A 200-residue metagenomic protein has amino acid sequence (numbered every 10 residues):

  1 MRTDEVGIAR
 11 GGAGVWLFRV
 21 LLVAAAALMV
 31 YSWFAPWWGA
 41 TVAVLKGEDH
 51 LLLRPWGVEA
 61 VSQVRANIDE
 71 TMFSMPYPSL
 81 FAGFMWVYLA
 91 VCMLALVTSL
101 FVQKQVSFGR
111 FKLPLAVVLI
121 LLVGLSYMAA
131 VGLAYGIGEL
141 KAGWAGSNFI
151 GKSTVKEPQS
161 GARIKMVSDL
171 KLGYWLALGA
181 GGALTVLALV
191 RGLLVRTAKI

Functional and structural regions predicted by a protein language model:
R2-E5, L94-G143: Hydrophobic alpha-helical transmembrane segments of integral membrane proteins
T3-A13, L133-G146, G179-I200: Cytosolic juxtamembrane helix at the C-terminal end of the final transmembrane segment
I8-L22, M75-A82, G109, I164-Y174: Membrane-water interface of alpha-helical transmembrane segments
W16-V42: N-terminal signal-anchor transmembrane alpha helix
R19-L28, A82-Q103, A116-Y127, G181-G182: Hydrophobic alpha-helical transmembrane segments
S32-G83, L133-L170: Long, glycine/tryptophan/cysteine-rich extracytoplasmic
W33-A40, M93-K104, Y127-I137, T185-K199: Transmembrane helix-loop junctions and nearby membrane-interface residues
F34, L172-L184: Alpha-helical transmembrane segments of secretory-pathway, organelle, and plasma-membrane proteins
